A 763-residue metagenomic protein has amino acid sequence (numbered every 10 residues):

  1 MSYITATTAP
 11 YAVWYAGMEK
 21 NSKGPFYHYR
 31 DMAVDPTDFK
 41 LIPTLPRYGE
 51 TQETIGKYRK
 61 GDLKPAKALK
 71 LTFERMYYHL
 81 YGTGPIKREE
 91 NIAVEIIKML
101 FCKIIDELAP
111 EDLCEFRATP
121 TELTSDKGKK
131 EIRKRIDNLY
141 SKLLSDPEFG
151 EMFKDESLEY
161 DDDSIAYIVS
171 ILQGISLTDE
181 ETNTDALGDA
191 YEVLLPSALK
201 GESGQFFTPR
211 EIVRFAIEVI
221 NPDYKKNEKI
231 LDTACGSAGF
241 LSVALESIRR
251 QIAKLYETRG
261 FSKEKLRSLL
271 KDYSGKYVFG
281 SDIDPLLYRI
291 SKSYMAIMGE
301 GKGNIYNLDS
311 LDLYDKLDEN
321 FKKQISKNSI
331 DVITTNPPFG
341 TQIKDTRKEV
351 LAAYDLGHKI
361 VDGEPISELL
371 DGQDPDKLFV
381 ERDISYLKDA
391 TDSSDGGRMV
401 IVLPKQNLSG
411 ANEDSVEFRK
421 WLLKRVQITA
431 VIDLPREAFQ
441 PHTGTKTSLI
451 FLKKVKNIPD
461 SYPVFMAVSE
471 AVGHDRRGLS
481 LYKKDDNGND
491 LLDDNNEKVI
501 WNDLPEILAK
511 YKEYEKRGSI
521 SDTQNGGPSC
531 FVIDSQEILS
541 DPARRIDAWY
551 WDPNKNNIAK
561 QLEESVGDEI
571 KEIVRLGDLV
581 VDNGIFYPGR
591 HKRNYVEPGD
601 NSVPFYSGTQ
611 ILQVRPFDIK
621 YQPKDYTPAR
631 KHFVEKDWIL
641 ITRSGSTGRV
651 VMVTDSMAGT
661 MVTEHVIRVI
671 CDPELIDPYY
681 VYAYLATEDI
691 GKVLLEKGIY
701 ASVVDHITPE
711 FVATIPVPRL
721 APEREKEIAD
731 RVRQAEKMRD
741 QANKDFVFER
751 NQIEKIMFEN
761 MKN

Functional and structural regions predicted by a protein language model:
M1-M32: Nucleic-acid nuclease catalytic cores
I97, F101, I105-L199: Long recognition/docking surfaces used for binding and targeting
F206-T335, G340-Q342, P404-Q406, E417-F418 (+1 more regions): Conserved S-adenosyl-L-methionine
P365-A438, T443-L452: Conserved Class I SAM-dependent methyltransferase catalytic core
D503, I507-K592, A721-N763: Non-catalytic DNA-recognition/assembly elements of restriction-modification systems
L576, L612, S656-A658, I667-R719: Basic, amphipathic alpha-helical recognition segments used for DNA target recognition
G577-N594, T609-K636: Sequence-specific dsDNA recognition surfaces
Q610-K620, T642-T663, V693-K697: Short, ligand-facing micro-motifs at secondary-structure edges
